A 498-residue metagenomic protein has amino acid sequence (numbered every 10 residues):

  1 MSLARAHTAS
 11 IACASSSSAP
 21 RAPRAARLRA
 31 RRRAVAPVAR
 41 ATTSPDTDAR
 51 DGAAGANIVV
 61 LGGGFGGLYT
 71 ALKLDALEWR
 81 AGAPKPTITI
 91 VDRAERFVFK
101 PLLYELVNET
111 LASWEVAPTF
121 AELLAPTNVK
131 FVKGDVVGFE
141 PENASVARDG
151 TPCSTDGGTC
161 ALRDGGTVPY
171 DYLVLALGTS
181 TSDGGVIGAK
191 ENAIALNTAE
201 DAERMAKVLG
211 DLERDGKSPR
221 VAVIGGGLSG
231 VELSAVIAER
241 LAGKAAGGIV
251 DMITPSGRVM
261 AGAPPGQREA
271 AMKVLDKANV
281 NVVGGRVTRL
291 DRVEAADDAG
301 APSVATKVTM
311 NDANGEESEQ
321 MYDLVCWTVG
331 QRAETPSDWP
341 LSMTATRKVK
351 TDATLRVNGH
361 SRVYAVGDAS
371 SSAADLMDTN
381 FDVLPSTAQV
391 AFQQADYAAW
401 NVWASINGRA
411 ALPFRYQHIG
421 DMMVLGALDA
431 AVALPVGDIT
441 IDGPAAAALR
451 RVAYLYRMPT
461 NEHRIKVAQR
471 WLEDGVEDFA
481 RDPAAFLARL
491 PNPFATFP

Functional and structural regions predicted by a protein language model:
M1-A30: N-terminal chloroplast transit peptides
R32-I88, W114-A121, V132-K133, E142-C160 (+5 more regions): N-terminal plastid-targeting presequences
T43-G55, N128-A222, M310-G315, C326: FAD-binding core/adjacent interface of flavoenzyme oxidoreductases
P45-K133, A222-V223, V231-P265: Beta1-alpha1 glycine-rich phosphate/pyrophosphate-binding loop at the start of Rossmann-like nucleotide-binding domains
T87, P126-S154, C160, E239-A353 (+2 more regions): A Rossmann-like FAD-binding core segment of flavoenzymes
A189-V283: Predominantly flavin-linked oxidoreductase catalytic cores and closely associated redox partners
E191-K217, S318-Q393: FAD-site-proximal beta/loop scaffold in flavoenzymes
Q394, W400-P498: C-terminal, flexible cofactor-proximal segment of oxidoreductases
